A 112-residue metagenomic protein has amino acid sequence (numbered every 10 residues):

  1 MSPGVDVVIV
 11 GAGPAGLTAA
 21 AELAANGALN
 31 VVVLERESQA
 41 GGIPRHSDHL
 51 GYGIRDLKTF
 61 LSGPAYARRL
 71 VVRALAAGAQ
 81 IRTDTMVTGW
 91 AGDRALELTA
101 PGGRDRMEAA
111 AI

Functional and structural regions predicted by a protein language model:
M1-D6, P101-D105: A short, basic/flexible loop-to-alpha-helix module at the beginning of a structural domain
V5-R69, R73: Beta1-alpha1 glycine-rich phosphate/pyrophosphate-binding loop at the start of Rossmann-like nucleotide-binding domains
N26, S62-I112: Feature captures the FAD/FMN-dependent oxidoreductase FAD-binding
